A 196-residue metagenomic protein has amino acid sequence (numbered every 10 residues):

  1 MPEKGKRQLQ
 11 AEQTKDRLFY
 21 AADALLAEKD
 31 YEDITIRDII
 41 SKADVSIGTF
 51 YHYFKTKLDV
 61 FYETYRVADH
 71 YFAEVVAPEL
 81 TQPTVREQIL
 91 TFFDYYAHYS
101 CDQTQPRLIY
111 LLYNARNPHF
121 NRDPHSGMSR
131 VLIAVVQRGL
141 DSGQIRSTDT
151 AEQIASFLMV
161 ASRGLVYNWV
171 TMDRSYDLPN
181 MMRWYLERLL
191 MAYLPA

Functional and structural regions predicted by a protein language model:
M1-K29, D33, R37-K42: Basic, helix-initiating cap at the start of DNA-binding domains
M1-P2, T91, H98, R130 (+4 more regions): C-terminal peripheral helix-coil segments that are non-catalytic and often amphipathic
Y31, I145-R146: Conserved hydrophobic residue
D44-F54: Short hydrophobic/aromatic patch on the recognition helix
F54, V60-A68: Alpha-helical DNA-contacting segments of helix-turn-helix folds
E63, E74-D102, I154-L158, P179: Hydrophobic alpha-helical connector segments
H98-A134, Q144: Short secondary-structure transition hinges
